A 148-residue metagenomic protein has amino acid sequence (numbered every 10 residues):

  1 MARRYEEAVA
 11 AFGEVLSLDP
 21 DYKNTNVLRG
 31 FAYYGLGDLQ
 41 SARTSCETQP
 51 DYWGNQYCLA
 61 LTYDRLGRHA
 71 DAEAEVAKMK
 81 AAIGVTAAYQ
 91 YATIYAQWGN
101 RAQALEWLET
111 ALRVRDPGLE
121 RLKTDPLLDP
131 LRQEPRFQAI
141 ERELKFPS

Functional and structural regions predicted by a protein language model:
M1-S148: Alpha-helical protein-protein interaction modules
